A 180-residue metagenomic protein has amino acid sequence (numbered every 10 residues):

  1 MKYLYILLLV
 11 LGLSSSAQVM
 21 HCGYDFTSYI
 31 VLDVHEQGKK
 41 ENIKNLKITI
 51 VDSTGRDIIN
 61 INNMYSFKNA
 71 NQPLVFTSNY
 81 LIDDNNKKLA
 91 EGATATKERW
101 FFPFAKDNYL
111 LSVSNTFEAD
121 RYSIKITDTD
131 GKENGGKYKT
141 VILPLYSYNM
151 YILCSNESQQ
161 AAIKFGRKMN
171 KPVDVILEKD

Functional and structural regions predicted by a protein language model:
M1-F26: Bacterial Sec-dependent N-terminal signal peptides
A17-I30, H35-I43, V51, D57-N60 (+1 more regions): Beta-strand-rich domain onsets/edges
S28-I30, D120-I124, V141-Y148: Extended low-polarity, hydrophobic cluster-rich segments
Q37-E41, E118, T127-N134: A short, structured loop/turn motif at beta-sheet edges
K44-K47, Y122: Short beta-strand/loop motifs in extracellular/secreted proteins, especially within beta-sandwich accessory domains
L46, I61-N62, K137: Short hydrophobic alpha-helix segments
T54-T129: Tryptophan-paired
T129-N170: Structured interaction patches on ligand/partner-binding surfaces of diverse proteins
